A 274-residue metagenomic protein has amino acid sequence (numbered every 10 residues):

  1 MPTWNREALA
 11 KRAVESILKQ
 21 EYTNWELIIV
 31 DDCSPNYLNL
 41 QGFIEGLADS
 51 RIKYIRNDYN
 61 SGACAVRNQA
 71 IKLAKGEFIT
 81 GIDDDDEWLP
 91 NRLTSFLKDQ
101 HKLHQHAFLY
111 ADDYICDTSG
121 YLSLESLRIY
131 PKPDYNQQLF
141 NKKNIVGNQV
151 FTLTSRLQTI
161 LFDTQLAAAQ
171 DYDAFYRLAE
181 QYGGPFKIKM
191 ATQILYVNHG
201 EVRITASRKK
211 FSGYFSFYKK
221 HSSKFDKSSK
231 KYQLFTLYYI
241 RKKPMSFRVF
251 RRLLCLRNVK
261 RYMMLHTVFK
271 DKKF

Functional and structural regions predicted by a protein language model:
N5, I17, D32-P35, S61 (+1 more regions): Conserved short acidic donor-positioning loop in nucleotide-sugar-dependent glycosyltransferases
V14-R56: Acidic donor-binding segment of Leloir-type glycosyltransferases
E15, K19, E180, K189-F274: C-terminal subregions of glycosyltransferases and related glycan-biosynthesis enzymes
N57-A74: Glycine-rich, basic loop-to-helix element that forms the pyrophosphate-binding segment of sugar-nucleotide handling
I79: Short aromatic/hydrophobic "clamp" motif used to bind/position activated sugar donors
D83-E87, D112: The conserved acidic donor/metal-binding loop of glycosyltransferases
N91-L124: Conserved donor NDP-sugar-binding/catalytic core segment of glycosyltransferases
Y130-F211: Conserved nucleotide-sugar donor-binding catalytic segment
